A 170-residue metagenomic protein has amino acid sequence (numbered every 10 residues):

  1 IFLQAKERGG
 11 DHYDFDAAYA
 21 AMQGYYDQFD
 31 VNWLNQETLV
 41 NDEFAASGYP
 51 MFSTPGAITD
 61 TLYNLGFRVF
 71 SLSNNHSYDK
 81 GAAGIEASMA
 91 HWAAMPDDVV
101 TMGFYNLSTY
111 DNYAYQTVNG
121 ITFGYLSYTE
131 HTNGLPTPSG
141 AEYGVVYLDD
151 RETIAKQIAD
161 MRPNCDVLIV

Functional and structural regions predicted by a protein language model:
I1-V170: Acidic, metal/ion-coordinating pockets
